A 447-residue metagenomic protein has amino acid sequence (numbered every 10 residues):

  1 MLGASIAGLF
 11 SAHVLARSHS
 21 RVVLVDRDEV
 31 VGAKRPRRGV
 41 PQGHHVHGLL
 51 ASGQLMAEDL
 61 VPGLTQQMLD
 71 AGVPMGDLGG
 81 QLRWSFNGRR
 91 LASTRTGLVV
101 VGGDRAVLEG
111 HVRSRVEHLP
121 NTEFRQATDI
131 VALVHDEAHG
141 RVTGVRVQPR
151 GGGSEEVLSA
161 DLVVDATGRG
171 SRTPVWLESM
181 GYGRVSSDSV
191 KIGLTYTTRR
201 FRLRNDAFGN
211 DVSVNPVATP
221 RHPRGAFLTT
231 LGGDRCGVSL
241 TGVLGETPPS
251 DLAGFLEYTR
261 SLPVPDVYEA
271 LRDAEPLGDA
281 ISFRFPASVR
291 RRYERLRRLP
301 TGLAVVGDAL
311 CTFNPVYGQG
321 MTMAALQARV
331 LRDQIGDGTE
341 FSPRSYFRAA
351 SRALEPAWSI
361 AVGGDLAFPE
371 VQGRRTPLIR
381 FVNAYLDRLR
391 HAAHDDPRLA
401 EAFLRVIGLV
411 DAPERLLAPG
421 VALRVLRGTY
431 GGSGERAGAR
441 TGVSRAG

Functional and structural regions predicted by a protein language model:
G3-L9, R27: Glycine-rich Rossmann-fold phosphate-binding loop(s) that bind the pyrophosphate of adenine dinucleotide cofactors
V14, K34-R83: N-terminal FAD cofactor-binding segment of flavoenzymes
A16-H45, Y346: Glycine-rich FAD pyrophosphate-binding loop
G48-L49, R95-S114, R172, P249-S250: Short beta-strand to alpha-helix junction loop
F86-R105, E109, V142-G144, T241-V243: Helix-loop-beta segment of a Rossmann-like dinucleotide-binding subdomain
G102, E246-V330, Q334-A353: FAD/FMN-dependent oxidoreductases across multiple families
H118-V264: Predominantly flavin-linked oxidoreductase catalytic cores and closely associated redox partners
R332-G447: C-terminal helical "tail/cap" subdomain of flavin- and related membrane-associated enzymes
